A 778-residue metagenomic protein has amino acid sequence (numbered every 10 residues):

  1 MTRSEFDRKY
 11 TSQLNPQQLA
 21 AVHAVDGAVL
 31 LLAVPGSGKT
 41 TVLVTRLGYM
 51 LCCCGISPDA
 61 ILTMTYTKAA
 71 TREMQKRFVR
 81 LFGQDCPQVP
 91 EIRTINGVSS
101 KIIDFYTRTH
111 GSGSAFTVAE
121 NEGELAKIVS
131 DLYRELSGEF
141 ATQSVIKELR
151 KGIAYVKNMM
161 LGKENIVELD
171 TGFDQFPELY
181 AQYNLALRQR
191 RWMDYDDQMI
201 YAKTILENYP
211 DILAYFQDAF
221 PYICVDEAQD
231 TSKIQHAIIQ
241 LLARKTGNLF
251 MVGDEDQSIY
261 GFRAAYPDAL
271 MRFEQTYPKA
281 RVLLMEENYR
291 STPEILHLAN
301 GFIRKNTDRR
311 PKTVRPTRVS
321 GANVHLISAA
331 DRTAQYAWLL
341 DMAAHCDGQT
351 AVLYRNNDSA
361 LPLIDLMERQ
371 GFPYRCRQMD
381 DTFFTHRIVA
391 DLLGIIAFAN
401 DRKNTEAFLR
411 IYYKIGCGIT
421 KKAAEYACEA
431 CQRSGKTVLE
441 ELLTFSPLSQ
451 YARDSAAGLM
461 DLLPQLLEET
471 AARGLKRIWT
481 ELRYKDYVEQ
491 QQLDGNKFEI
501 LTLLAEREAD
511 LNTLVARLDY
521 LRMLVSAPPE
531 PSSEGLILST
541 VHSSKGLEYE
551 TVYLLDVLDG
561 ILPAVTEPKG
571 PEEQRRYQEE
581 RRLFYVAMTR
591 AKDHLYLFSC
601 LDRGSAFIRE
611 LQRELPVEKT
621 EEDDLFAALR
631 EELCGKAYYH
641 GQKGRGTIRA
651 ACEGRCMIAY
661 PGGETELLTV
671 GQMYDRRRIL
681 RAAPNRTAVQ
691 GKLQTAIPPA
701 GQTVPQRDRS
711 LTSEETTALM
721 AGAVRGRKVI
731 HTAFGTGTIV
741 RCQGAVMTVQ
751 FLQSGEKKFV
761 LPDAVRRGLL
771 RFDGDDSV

Functional and structural regions predicted by a protein language model:
M1-S112, A214, H297-N300: P-loop NTPase Walker
R3, D7, S12-H23, G27-G38 (+5 more regions): Conserved helicase NTPase motor core
A24-V25, P87-P90, R108-D196, N288: ATP-hydrolysis module of ASCE/P-loop NTPase motor domains, specifically the Walker B Asp-Glu catalytic pair
L30-L31, P35-L43, L47, P278-R281 (+2 more regions): Helicase P-loop NTPase motor core
R93-K101, C224-E227, V252, T513-A564 (+5 more regions): Conserved helicase core region in the C-terminal RecA-like lobe
S320-G321, A344-A471, K485-V488: ATPase/helicase motor core of nucleic-acid motors
T444-S543, L547-E548, I561-A564, Q574 (+3 more regions): Accessory C-terminal helicase-associated subdomains
V557-E664, L668-V670, Y674-G755, D775-V778: C-terminal accessory regions
